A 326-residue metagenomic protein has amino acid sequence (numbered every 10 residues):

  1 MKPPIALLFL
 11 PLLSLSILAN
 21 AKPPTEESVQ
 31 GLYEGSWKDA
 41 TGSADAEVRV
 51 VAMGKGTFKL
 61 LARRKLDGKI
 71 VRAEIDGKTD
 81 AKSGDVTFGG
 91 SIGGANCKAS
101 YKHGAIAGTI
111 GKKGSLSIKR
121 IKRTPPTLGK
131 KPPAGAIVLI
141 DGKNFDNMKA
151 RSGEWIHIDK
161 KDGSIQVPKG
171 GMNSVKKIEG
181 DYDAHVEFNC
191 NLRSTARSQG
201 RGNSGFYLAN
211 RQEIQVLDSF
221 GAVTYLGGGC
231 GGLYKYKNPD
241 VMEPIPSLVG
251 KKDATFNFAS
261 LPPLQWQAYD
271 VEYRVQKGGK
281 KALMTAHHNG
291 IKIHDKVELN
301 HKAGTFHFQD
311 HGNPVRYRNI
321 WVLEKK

Functional and structural regions predicted by a protein language model:
M1-A6: Positively charged n-region of N-terminal signal peptides that target proteins for export
L7-S16: Bacterial N-terminal signal peptides
K22, S28, L32, S43-E47 (+1 more regions): Carbohydrate-interacting regions of secretory-pathway proteins
